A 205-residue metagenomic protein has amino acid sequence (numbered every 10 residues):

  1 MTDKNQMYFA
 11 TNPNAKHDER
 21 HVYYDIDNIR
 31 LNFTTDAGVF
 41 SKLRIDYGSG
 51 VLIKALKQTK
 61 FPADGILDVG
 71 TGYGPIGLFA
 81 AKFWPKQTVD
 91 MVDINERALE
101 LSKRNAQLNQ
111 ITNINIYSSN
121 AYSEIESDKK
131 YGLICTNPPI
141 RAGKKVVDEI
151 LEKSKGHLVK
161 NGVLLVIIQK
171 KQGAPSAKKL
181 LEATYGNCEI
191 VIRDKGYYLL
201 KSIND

Functional and structural regions predicted by a protein language model:
M1-D27, A37-S41: N-terminal auxiliary segments of SAM/dcSAM-dependent transferases
Y47-T136: Conserved SAM/SAH cofactor-binding pocket of Class I
A80, S154-K155, L181: Class I S-adenosylmethionine-dependent transferase superfamily signal
C135-K145: Glycine-rich phosphate-binding "P-loop"
D148-K160: A short glycine-rich, Lys/Arg-flanked "PGG" loop and its adjoining helix->strand segment in the class I
N161-I168: Conserved beta-strand signature within the Rossmann-like core of class I S-adenosyl-L-methionine
Q169-T184: Conserved class I S-adenosyl-L-methionine
R193-D205: Core SAM-dependent methyltransferase catalytic element
